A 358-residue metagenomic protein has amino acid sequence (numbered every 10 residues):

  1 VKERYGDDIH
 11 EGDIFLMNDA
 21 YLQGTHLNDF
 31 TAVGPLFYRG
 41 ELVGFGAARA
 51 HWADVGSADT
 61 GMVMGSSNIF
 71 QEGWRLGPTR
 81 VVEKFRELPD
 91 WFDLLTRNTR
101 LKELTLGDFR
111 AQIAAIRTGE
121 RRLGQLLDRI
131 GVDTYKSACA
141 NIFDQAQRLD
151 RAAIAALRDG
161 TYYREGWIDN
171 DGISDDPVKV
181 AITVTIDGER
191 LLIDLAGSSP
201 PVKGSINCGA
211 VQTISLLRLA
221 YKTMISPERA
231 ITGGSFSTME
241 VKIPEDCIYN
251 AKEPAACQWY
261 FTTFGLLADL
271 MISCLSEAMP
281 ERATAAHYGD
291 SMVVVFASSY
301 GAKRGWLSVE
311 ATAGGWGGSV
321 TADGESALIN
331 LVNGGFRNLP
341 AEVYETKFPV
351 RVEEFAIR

Functional and structural regions predicted by a protein language model:
V1-R358: Glycine/proline-enriched, intrinsically flexible loops and inter-domain linkers
